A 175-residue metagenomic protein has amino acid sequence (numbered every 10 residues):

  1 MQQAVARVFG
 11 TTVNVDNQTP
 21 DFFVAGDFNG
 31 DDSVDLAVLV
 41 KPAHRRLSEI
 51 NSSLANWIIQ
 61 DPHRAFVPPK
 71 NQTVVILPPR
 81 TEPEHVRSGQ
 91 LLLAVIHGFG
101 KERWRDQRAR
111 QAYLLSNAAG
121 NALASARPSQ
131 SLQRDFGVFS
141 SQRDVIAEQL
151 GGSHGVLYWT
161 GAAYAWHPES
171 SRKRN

Functional and structural regions predicted by a protein language model:
M1-G30, V34-N175: Beta-propeller-forming repeat regions
